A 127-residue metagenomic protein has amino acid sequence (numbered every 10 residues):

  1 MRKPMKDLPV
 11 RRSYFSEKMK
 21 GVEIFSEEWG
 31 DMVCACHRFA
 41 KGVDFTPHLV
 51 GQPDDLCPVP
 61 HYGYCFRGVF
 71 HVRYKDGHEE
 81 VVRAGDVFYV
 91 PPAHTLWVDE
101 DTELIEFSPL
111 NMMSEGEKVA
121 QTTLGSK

Functional and structural regions predicted by a protein language model:
M1-T46, Q52-D54, S126-K127: A short, N-terminal "cap"/entry segment at the start of jelly-roll beta-barrel domains of the cupin/DSBH fold
I24-S26, C36, Y62, E79 (+1 more regions): Conserved hydrophobic/aromatic beta-strand scaffold that supports enzyme active sites
M32, P92-E117: Ligand-binding loop in jelly-roll beta-barrel domains
T46-H48, R83-A84, E115-V119: A short, polar/proline- and glycine-enriched secondary-structure boundary/capping micro-motif
H48-P58, E80, T123: Vicinal oxygen chelate
D55-V72: Short, conserved beta-strand element in jelly-roll/cupin
Y74-H94: Short acidic-glycine-tyrosine-enriched beta hairpin
M113-K127: Acidic/histidine-enriched, glycine/proline-rich intrinsically disordered or flexible terminal extensions
